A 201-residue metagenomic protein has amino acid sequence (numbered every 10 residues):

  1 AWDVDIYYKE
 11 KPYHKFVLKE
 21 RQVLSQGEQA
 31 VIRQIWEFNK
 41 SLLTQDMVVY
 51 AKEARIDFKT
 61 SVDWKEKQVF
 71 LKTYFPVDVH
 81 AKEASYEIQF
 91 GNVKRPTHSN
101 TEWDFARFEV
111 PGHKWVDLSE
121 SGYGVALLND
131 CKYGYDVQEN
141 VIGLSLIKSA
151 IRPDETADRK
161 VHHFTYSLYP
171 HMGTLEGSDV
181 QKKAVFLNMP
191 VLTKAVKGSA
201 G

Functional and structural regions predicted by a protein language model:
A1-G201: C-terminal (or distal) subdomains of carbohydrate-active enzymes
